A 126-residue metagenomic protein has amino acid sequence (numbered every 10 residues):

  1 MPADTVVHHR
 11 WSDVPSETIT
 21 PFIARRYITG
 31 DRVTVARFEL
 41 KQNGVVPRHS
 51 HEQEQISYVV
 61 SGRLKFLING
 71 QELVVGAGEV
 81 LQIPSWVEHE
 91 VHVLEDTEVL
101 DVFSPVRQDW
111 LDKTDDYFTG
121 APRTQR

Functional and structural regions predicted by a protein language model:
M1-R32, A36, D115-R126: A short, N-terminal "cap"/entry segment at the start of jelly-roll beta-barrel domains of the cupin/DSBH fold
P21, A36-S50: Conserved short histidine dyad/triad with adjacent acidic residue
E39-K41, H51-F66: Short, conserved beta-strand element in jelly-roll/cupin
V60-S61, G76-A77, E95: A cytosolic small-molecule/anion-sensing beta-strand core signal
F66-I68, L100, Q108-K113, T124: Anionic, Ser/Thr-rich low-complexity intrinsically disordered regions
G70-S85: Short acidic-glycine-tyrosine-enriched beta hairpin
S85-D109: Ligand-binding loop in jelly-roll beta-barrel domains
